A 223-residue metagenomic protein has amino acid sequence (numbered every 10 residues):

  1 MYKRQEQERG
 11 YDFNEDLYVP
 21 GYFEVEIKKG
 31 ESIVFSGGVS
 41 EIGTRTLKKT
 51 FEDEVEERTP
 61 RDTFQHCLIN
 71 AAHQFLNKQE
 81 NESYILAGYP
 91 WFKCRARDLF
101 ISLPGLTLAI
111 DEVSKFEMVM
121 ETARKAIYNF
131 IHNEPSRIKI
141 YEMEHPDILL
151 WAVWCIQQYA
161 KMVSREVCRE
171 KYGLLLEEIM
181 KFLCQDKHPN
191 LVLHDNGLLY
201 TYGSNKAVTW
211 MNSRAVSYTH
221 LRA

Functional and structural regions predicted by a protein language model:
M1-Q5, T219-A223: Conserved small/polar residues in nucleotide/adenosyl-binding loops
K3-K93, V167, E177-C184: Acidic/polar, glycine-enriched structural segments that form the non-catalytic walls/loops of the carbohydrate-binding
Y18-E24, E82-L99, R137-L149, N212-R222: Solvent-exposed loop and edge beta-strand segments that line ligand/cofactor-binding and catalytic clefts
I27, K93, R97-L99, L103-S204: Aromatic-rich carbohydrate-recognition surfaces in CAZymes
F35, I42-T44, K49-E52, L108-A109 (+3 more regions): General N-terminal targeting signals
T44-R45, I110, F116, M211: Short amphipathic alpha-helical leader/targeting segments
R61-I69, F75-Q79, K181-T209, S213-S217: Glycan-recognition and catalytic cores of secretory/periplasmic carbohydrate-active enzymes
